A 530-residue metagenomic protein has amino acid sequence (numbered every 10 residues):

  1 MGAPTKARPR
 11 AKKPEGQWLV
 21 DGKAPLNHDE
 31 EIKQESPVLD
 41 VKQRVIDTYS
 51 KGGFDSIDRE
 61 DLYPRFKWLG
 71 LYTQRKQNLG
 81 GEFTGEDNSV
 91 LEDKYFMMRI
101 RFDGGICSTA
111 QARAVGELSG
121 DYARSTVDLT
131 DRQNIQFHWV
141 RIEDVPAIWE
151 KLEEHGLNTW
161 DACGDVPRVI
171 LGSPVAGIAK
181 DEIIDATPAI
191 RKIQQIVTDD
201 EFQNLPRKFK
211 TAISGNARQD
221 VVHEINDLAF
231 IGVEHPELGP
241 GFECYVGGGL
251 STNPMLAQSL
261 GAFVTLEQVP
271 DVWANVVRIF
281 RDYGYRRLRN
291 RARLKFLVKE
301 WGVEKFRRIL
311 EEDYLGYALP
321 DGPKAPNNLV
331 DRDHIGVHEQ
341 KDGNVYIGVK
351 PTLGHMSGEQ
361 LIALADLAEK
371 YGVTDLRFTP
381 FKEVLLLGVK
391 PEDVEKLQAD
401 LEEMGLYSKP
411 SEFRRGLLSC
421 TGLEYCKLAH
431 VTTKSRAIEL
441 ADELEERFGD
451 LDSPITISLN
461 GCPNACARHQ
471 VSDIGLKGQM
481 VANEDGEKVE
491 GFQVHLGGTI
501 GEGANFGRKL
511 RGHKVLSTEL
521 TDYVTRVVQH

Functional and structural regions predicted by a protein language model:
G2-H530: Peripheral terminal and linker regions in Fe-S/redox and tRNA-modifying enzymes
